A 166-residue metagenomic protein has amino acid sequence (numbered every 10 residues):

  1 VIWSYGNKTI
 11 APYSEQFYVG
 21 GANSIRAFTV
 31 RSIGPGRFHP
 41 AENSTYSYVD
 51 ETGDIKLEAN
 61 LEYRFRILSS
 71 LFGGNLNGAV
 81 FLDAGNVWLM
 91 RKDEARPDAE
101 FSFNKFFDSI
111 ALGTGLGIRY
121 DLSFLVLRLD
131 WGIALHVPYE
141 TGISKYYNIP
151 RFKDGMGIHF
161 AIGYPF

Functional and structural regions predicted by a protein language model:
V1-N75, V80-K105, E140, S144-Y146 (+1 more regions): C-terminal outer-membrane beta-barrel translocator/porin domains of Gram-negative envelope proteins and their
T45-S47, L129-L135: Transmembrane beta-strand segments that form the barrel wall of outer-membrane beta-barrel proteins
K56-N60, A111-G115, G155-G157: Transmembrane beta-barrel architecture of outer-membrane proteins
L68-L71, Y120-L129: Repeated loop/turn-to-beta-strand initiation elements of outer-membrane beta-barrel proteins
A79-F81, V126-G132: Conserved active-site loop/cleft motifs that coordinate metal ions or position small ligands
E94-L122: Strand-loop-strand
G113, R128-D130, K153: A carboxyl-terminal module marker
L122, F152-F166: Outer-membrane beta-barrel "beta-signal"
